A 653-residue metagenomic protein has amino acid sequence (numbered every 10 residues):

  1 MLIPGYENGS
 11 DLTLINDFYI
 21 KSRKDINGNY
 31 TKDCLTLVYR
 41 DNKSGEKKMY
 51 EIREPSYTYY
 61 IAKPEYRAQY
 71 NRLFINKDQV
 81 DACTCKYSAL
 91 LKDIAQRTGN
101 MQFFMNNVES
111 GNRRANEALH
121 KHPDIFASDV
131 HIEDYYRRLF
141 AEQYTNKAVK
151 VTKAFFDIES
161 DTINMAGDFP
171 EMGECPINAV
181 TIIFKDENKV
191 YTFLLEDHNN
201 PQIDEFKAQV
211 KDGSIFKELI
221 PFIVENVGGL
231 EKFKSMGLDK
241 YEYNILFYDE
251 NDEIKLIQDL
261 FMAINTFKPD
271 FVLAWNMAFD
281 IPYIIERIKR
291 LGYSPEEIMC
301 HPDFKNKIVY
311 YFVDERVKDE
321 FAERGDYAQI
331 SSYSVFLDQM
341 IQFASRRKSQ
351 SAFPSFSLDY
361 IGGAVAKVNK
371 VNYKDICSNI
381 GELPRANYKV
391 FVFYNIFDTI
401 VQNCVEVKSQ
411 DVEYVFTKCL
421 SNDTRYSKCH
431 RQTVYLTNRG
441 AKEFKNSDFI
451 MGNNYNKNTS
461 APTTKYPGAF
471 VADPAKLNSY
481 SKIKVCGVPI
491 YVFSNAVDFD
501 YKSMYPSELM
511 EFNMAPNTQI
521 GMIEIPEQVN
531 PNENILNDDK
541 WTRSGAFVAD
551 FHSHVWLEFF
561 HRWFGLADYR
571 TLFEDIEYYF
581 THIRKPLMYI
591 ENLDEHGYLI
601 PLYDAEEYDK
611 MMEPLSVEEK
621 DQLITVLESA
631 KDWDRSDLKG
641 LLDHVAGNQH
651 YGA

Functional and structural regions predicted by a protein language model:
M1-R67, N71, D129-Y136, F140-F271 (+2 more regions): Conserved RNase H-like, two-metal-ion catalytic cores of nucleic-acid enzymes
L73-V149: Non-catalytic propeptide/linker segments at domain boundaries
I163-A166, Y191-T192, P282, S345-R347 (+5 more regions): Short helix/loop capping segments that flank catalytic or ligand/cofactor-binding pockets
F169-E174, I281-P282, E286-P295, P302 (+3 more regions): Short secondary-structure boundary/capping segments
H198-S351, Y394: Conserved DEDDh/DEDDy metal-dependent 3′-5′ exonuclease domain
T266-R287, S332-R439: Acidic, Mg2+-coordinating catalytic module of metal-dependent nucleases/exonucleases that use a two-metal-ion mechanism
N379-W541, G545, A653: Common nucleic-acid-contacting/processivity interface regions adjacent to the catalytic cores of nucleic-acid enzymes
I490-Y491, N495, Y501-A653: Helical catalytic core of nucleic-acid polymerases
